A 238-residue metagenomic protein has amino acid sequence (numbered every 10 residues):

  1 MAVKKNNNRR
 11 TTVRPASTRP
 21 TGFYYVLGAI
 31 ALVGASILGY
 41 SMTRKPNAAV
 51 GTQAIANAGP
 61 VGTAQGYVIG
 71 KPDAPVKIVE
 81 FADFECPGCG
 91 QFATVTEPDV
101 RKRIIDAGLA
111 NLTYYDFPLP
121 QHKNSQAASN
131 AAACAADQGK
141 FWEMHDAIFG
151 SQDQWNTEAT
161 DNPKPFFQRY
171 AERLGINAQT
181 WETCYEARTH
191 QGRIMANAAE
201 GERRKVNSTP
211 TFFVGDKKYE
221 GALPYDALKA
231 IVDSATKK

Functional and structural regions predicted by a protein language model:
A2-P120, G192-K205, A230-K238: Extracytoplasmic thiol/disulfide redox context detector
F117-T209, F213-K238: Cysteine-centric redox/oxidoreductase cores and disulfide-bonded domains
